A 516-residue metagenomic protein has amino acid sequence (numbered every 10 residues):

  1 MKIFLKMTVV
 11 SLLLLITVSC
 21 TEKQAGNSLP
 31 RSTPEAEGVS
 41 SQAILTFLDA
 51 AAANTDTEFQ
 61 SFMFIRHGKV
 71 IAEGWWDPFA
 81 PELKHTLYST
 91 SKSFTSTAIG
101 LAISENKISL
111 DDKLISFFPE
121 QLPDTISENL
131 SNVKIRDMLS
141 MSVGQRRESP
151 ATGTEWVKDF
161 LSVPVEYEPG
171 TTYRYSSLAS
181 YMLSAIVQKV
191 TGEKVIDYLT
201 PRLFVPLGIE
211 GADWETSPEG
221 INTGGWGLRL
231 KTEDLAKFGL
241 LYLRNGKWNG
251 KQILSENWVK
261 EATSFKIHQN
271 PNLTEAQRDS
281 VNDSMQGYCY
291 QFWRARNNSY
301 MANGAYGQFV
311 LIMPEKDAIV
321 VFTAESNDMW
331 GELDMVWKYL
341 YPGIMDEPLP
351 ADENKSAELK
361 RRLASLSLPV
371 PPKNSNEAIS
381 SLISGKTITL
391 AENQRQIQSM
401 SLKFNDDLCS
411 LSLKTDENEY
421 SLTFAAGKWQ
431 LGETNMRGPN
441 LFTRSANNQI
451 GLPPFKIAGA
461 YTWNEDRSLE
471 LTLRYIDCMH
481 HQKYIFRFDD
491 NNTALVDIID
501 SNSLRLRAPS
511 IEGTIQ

Functional and structural regions predicted by a protein language model:
V18-S19: C-terminal motif of bacterial Sec signal peptides marking the signal peptidase cleavage site
D49-F79, D317-V320: A short, well-structured edge-of-sheet supersecondary motif
G68, H85-D111, M138, L183-V187 (+1 more regions): Active-site SXXK
T86, E105-V143, S162, E193-W226 (+1 more regions): Active-site helix/loop module of the DD-peptidase/beta-lactamase fold, centered on the serine-lysine SxxK catalytic
M182-I186, W226-K247, V259, Q308-E325 (+1 more regions): Active-site-proximal alpha-helical segments within enzyme catalytic domains
K260-V320: Active-site Gly/Thr loop motif
G304-P371: Structured C-terminal helix/loop/strand segments within mature extracytoplasmic catalytic/sensor domains
N354-Q516: Peripheral terminal and inter-domain segments
